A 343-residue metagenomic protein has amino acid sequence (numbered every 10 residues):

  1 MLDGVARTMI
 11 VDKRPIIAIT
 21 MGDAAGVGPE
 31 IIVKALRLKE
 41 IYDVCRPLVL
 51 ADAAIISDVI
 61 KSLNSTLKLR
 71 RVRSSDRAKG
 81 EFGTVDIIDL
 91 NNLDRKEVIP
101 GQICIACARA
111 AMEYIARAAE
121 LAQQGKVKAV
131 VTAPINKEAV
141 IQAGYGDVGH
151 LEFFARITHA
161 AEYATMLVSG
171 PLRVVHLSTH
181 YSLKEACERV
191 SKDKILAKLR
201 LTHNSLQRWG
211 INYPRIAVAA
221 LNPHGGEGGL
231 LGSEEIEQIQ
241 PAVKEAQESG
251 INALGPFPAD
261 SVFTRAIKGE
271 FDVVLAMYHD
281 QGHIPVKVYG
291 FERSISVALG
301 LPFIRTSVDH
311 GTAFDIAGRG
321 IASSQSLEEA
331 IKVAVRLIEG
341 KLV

Functional and structural regions predicted by a protein language model:
L2-H150, R189, D193-M277, Q281-I295 (+3 more regions): Contiguous, glycine/small-aliphatic-enriched amphipathic segments in soluble metabolic enzymes
I157-L172, L299-D315: Short, flexible loop segments at boundaries between secondary-structure elements
L167-R189, K194-L196: Ligand-binding beta-strand-loop-alpha-helix segment within the catalytic cores of soluble metabolic enzymes
